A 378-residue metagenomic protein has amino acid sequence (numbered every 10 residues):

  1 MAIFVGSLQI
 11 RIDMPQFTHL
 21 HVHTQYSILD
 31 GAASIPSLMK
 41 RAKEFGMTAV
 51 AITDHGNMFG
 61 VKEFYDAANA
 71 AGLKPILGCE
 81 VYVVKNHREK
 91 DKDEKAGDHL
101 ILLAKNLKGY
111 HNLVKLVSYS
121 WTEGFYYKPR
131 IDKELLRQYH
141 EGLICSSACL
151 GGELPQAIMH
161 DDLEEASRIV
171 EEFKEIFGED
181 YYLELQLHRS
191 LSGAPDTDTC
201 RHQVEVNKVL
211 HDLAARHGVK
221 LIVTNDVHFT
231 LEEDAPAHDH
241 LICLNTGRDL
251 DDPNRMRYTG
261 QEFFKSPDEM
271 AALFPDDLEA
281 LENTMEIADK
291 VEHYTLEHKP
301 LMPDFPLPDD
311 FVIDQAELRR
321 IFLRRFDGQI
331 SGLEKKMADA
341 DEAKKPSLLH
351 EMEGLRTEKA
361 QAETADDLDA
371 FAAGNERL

Functional and structural regions predicted by a protein language model:
I3-L378: Phosphodiester-processing cores and adjacent nucleic acid-binding clamps
